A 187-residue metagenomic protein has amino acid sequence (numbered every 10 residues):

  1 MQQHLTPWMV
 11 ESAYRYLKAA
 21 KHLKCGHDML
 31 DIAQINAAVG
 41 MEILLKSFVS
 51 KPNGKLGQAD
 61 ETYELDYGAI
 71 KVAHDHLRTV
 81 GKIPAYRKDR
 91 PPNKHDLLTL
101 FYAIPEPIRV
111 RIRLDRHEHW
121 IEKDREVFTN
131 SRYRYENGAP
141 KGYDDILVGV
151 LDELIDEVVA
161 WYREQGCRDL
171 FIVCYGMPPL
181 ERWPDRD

Functional and structural regions predicted by a protein language model:
M1-W8, K18, N53-D187: Long, charged low-complexity segments
M9, I35, I43, G57-Q58: Non-catalytic amphipathic alpha-helical adaptor/oligomerization segments
A13-D31: A long, hydrophobic alpha-helical segment
A20, L30-P52: Short, hydrophobic, well-ordered secondary-structure elements
